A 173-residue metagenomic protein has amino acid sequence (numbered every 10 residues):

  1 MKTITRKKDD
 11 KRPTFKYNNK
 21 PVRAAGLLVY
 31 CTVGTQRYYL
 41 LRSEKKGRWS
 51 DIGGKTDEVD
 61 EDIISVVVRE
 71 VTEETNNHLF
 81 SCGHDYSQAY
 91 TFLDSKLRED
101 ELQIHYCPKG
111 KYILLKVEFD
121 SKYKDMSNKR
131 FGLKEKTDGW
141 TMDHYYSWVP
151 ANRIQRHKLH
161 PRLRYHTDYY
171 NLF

Functional and structural regions predicted by a protein language model:
M1-L28, T32-G34: Acidic, metal-coordinating catalytic segment for phosphate/diphosphate chemistry, firing primarily on the Nudix
K8-N18, D100-I104, F131-T137: Short, P/G- and charge-enriched loop/turn segments at secondary-structure junctions
K20-P21, V33-G34, Y106-K109, G139-T141: Extracellular/periplasmic catalytic domains that process cell-envelope and extracellular macromolecules
V22-G26, K109-L114, D143-Y146: Short hydrophobic/aromatic beta-strand or adjacent loop that forms the aromatic wall/cage of a ligand/substrate-binding
T32-G34, S43-G47, C107-K109, F119: Short, flexible beta-strand-to-coil junctions
T35-F80: Conserved Nudix-box catalytic region and its N-terminal flanking loop in Nudix hydrolases and closely related
E44-W49, L114, K124-F173: Nudix hydrolase/Nudix homology domain
H78-I104: A short coil-to-beta-strand element that immediately follows conserved catalytic motifs
